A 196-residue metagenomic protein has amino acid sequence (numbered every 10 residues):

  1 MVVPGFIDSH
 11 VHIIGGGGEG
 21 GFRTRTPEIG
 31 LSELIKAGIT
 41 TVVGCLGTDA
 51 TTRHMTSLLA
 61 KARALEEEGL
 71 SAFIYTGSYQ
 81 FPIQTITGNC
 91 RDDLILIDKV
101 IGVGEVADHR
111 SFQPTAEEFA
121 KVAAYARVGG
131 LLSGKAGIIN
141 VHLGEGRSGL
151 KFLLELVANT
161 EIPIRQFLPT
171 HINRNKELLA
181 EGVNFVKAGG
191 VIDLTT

Functional and structural regions predicted by a protein language model:
M1-A60: Metal-associated gating/positioning segment near the N- to mid-region
I7-S9, V42-G44, A72-T76, K99-A107 (+3 more regions): Hydrophobic faces of well-ordered beta-strands that scaffold small-molecule active sites in alpha/beta enzyme cores
H12-I14, G18, G47-D49, G77-F81 (+4 more regions): Active-site beta-loop-alpha junctions enriched in small/polar residues
L34, A62-L65, G182-F185: Generic structural signal for hydrophobic
H54-L58, Q84-N89, T115-A116, K151-E155 (+1 more regions): Short acidic, glycine/serine/threonine-rich loops at helix termini
A64-S78: A glycine-rich helix N-cap at a beta->alpha junction
T76, P82-I138, V191: Active-site gating/metal-coordination segments in enzymes
S111, A124-T196: Active-site core of metal-dependent hydrolases
